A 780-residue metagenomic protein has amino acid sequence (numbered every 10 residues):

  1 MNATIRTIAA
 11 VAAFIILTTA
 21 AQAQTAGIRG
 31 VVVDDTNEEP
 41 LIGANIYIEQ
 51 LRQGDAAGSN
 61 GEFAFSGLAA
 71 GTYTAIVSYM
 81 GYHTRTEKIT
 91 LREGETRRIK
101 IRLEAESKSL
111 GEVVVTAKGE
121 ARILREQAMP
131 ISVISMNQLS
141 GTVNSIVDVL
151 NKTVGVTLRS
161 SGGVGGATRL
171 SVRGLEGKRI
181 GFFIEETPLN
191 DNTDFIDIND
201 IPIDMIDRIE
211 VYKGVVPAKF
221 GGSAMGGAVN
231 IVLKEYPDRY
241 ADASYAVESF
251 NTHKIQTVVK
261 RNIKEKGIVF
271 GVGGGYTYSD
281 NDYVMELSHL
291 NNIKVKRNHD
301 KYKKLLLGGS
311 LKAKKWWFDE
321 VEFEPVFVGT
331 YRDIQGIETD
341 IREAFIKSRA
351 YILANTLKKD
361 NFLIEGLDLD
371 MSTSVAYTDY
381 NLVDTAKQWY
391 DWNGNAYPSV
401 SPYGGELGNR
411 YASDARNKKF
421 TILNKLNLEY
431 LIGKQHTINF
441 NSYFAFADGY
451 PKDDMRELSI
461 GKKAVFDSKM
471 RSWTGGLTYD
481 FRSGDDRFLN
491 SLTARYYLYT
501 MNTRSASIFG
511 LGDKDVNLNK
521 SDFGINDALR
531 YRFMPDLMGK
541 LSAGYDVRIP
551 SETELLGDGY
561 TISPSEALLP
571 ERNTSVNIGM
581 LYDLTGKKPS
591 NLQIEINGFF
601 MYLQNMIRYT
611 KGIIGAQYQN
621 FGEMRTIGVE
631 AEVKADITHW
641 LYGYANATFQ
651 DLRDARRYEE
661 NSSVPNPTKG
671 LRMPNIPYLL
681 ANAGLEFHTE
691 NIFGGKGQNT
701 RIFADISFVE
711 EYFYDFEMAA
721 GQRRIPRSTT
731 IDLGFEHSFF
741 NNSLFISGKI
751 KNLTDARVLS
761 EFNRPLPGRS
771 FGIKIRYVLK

Functional and structural regions predicted by a protein language model:
V33, N37, A44-E49, S78-Y82 (+2 more regions): Short, acidic, small-residue-rich periplasmic hinge/interaction motif at the N-terminus of Gram-negative outer-membrane
S66-G67, T187-K213: Short acidic/polar hinge/loop motifs at secondary-structure boundaries that mediate gating or recognition
R97-R102, I146-V149, G166-S171, F183 (+6 more regions): N-terminal periplasmic accessory domains that precede and gate Gram-negative outer-membrane beta-barrel machines
I131, V147-P188: Extracytoplasmic beta-strand/coil segments of soluble accessory domains associated with Gram-negative outer-membrane
D238, A246, I263-A344: Periplasmic-side early beta-strands and strand-to-turn transitions of outer-membrane beta-barrels
K314-G329, S348-G510, K514-N526, R530-M538 (+3 more regions): Face-selective signature of the C-terminal outer-membrane beta-barrel domain
R532, K540-G544, P570-I627, T648 (+1 more regions): Membrane-embedded beta-barrel scaffold of Gram-negative outer-membrane proteins
Q593, G598-Y602, N620-F713: Gram-negative outer-membrane beta-barrel transporters
